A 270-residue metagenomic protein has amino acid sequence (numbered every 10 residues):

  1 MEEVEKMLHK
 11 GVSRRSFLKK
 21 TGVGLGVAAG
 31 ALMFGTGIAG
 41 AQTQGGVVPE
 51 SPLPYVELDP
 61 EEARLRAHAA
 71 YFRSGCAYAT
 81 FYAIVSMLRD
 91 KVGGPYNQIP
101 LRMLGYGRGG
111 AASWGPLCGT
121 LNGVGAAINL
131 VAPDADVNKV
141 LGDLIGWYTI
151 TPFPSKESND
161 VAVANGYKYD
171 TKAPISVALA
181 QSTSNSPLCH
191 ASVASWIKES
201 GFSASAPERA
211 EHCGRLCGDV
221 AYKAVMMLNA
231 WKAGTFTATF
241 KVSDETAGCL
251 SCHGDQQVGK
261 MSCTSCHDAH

Functional and structural regions predicted by a protein language model:
M1-S13: N-terminal secretory signal peptides
S13-F34: N-terminal export leaders
F34-L65: C-terminal segment of N-terminal export signals and the immediately downstream linker at the start of the mature
L65-S74, Y106-G115, A204-R209: A short glycine/serine-rich beta->alpha loop
G75-P133: Small-residue-enriched, tightly packed secondary-structure blocks
A83-M87, I128, L141-L228, F236-F240 (+1 more regions): Amphipathic alpha-helical interface segments
N97-Y106, N138-T149: Beta-strand segments within the central parallel beta-sheet cores of soluble alpha/beta enzyme folds
A247-D255, K260-H270: The canonical Cys-X-X-Cys-His
